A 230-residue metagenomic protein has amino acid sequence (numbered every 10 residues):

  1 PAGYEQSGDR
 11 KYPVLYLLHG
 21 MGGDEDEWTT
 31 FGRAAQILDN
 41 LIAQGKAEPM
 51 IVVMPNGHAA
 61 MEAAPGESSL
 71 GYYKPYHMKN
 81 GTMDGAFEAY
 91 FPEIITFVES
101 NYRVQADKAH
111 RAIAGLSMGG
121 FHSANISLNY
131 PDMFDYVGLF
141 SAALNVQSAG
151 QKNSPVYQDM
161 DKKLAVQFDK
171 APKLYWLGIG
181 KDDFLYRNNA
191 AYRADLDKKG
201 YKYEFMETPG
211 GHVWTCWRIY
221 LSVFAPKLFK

Functional and structural regions predicted by a protein language model:
P1-K230: Non-catalytic cap/lid and distal C-terminal segments of serine-dependent acyl enzymes
